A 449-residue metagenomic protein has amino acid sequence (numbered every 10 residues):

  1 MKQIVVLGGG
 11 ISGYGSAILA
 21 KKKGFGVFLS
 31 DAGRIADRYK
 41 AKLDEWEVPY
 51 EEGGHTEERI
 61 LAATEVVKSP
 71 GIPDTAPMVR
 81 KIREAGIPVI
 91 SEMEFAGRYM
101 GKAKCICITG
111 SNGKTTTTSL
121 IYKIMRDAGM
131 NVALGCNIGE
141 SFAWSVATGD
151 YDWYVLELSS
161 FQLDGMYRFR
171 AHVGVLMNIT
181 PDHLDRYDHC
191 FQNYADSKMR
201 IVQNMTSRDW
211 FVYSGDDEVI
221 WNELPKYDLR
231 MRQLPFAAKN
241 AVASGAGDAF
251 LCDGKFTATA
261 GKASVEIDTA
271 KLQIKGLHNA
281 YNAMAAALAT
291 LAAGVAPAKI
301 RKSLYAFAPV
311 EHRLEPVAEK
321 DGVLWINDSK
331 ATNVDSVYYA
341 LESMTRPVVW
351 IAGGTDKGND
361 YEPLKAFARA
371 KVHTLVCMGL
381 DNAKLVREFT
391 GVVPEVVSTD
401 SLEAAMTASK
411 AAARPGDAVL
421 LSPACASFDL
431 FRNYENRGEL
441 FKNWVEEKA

Functional and structural regions predicted by a protein language model:
M1-S91, F95, K275, R387: N-terminal leader/targeting and accessory segments in enzymes
Q3, G15-K23, I267-H373: Nucleotide phosphate-binding/pyrophosphate-handling subdomain across enzymes that bind or process nucleotide phosphates
G10-I11, P73, N112-T116, A280 (+2 more regions): Residue-level detector of alpha-helix initiation sites
I11, G33-A36, E140, P181 (+1 more regions): Helix N-cap at the beta1-alpha1 junction of Rossmann-like dinucleotide-binding domains, i.e., the first residues
K21-K22, E58-L61, P70-G215, V219-M231 (+2 more regions): Phosphate-binding loop of NTP-binding sites
G26-A32, F211-G215, I351-A352, K371-L380: Short internal beta-strands
Y39-A41, E362-D417: C-terminal helical cap/extension that packs against the catalytic core of soluble nucleotide-cofactor enzymes
E51-G54, I90-F95, R230-L251, S303-Y305 (+2 more regions): Beta-strand->loop->alpha-helix junctions that form or flank phosphate-binding loops in nucleotide-handling enzymes
